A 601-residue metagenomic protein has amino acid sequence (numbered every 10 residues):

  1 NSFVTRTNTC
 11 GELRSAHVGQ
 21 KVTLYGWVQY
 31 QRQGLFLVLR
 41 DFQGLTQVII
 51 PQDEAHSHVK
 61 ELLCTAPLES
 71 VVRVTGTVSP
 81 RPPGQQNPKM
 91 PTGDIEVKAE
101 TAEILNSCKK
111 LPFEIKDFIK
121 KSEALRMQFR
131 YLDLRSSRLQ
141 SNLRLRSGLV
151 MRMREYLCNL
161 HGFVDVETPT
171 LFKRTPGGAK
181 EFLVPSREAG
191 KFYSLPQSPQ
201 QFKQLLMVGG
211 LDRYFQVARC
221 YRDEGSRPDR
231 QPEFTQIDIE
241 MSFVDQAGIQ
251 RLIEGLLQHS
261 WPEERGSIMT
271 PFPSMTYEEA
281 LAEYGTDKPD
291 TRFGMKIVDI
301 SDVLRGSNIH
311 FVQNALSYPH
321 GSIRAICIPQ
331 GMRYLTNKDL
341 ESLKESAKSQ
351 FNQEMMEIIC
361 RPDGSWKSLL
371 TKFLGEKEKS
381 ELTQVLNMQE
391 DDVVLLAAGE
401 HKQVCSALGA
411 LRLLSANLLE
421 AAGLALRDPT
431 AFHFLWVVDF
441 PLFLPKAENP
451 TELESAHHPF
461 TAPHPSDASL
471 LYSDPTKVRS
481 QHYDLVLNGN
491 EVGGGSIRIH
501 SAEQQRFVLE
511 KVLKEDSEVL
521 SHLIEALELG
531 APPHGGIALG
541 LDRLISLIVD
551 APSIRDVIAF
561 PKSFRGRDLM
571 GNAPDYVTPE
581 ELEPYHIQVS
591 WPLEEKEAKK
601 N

Functional and structural regions predicted by a protein language model:
N1-N601: Class II aminoacyl-tRNA synthetase catalytic cores and aaRS-like
